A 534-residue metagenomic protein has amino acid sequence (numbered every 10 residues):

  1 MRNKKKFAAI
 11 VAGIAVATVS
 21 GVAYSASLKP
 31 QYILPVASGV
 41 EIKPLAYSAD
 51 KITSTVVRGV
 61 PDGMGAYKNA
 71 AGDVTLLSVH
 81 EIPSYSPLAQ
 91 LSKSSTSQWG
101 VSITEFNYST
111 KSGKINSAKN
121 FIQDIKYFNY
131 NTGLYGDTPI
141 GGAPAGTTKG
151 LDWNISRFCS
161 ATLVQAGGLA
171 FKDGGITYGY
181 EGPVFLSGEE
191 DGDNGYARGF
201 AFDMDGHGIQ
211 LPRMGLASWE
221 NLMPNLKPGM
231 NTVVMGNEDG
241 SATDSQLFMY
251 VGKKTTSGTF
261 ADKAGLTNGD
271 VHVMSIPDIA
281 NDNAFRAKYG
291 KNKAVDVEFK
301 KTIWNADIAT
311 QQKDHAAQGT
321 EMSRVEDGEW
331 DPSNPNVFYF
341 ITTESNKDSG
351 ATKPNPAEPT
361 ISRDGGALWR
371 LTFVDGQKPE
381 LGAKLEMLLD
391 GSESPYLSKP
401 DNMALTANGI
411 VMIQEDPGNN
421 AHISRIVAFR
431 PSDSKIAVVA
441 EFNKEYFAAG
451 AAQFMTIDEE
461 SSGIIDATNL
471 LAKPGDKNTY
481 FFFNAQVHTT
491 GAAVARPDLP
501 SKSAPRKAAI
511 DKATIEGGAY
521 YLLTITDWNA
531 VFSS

Functional and structural regions predicted by a protein language model:
R2-Y24: Gram-negative bacterial Sec-dependent N-terminal signal peptides
A26-S534: Conserved small-residue
